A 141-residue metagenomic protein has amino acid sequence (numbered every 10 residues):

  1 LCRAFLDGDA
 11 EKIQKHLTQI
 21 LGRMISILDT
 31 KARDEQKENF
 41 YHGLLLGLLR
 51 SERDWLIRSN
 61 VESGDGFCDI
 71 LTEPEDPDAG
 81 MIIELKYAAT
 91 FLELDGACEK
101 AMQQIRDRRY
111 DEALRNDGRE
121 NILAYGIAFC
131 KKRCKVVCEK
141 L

Functional and structural regions predicted by a protein language model:
L1-R109, C134-L141: Extended alpha-helical interface modules used as scaffolds for assembling large macromolecular complexes
A113, D117-L141: Domain-level recognition of nuclease-like catalytic cores that cleave nucleotide substrates
